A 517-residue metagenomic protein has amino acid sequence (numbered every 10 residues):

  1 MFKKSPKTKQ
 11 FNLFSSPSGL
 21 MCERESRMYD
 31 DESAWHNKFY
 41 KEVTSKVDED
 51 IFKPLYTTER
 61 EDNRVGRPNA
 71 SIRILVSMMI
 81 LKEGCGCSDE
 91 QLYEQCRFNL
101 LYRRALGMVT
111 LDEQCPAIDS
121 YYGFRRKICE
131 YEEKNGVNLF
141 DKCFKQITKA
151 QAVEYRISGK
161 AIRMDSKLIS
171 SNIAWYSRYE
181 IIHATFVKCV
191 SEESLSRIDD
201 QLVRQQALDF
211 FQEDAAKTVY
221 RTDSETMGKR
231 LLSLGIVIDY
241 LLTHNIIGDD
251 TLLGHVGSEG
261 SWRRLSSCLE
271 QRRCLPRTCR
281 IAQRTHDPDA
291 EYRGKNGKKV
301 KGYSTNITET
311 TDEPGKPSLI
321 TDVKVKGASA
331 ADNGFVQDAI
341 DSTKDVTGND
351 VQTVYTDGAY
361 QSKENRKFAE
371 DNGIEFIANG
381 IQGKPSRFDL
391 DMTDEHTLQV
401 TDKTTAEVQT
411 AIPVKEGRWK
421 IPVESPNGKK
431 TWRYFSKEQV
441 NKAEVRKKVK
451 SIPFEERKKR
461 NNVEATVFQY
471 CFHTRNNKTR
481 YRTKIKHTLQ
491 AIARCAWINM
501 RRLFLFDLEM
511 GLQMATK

Functional and structural regions predicted by a protein language model:
M1-K46, V440, F506-M510, A515-K517: Charged, often Cys/His-bearing segments associated with DNA-binding zinc-finger transcription factors
S33-S77: Basic, short loop/linker segments at the boundary and entry of helix-turn-helix/winged-helix-like folds
V65-N69, E83, G294, H487: Short, solvent-exposed segments of well-ordered alpha helices
I74-G86: Alpha-helical support elements that line or immediately flank enzyme active sites and cofactor-binding pockets
E83-G86, L100-R104, M500: Short alpha-helix boundary/capping elements
S88-Q91, C96, Q114, S120-K517: Anion-binding and metal-coordination hotspots
L101-S120: Short, positively charged loop/turn segments that connect secondary-structure elements
